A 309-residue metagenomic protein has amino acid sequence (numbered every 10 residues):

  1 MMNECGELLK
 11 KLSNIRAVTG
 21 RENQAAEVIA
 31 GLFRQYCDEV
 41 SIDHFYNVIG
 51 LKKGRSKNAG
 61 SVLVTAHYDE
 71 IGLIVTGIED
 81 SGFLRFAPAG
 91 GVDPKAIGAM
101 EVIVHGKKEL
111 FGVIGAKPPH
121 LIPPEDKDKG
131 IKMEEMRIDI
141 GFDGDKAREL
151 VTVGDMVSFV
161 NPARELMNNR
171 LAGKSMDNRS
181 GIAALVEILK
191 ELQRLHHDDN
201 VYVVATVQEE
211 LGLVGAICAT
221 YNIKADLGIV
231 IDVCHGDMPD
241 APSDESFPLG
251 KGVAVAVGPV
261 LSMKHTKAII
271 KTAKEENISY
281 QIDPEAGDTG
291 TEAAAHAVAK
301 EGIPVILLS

Functional and structural regions predicted by a protein language model:
M1-S309: N-terminal hydrophobic/helix-forming segments and targeting peptides
